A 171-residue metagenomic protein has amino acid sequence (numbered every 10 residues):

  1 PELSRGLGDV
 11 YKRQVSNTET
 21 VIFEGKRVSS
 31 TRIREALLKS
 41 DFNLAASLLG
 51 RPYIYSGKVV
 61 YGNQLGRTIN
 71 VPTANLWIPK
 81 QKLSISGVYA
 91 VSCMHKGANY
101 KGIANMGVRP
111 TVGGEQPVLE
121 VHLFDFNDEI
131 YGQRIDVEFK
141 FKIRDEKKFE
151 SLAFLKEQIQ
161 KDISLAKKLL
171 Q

Functional and structural regions predicted by a protein language model:
P1-Y11: Single conserved hydrophobic/aromatic residue that forms the stacking wall/gate of nucleotide- or nucleobase-binding
D9, Q14, E35-K39, N43 (+3 more regions): Replace "anionic and nucleotidyl ligands
R13, R51, V91: Short glycine/serine/threonine/alanine-rich loop segments
S16-T18: General small-molecule cofactor/ligand-binding pocket signal
V21-I22, K26-N70: Anionic-ligand-binding alpha/beta catalytic cores of soluble enzymes and soluble regulatory domains that recognize
Y61-Q171: Phosphate/ribose-recognition catalytic cores of enzymes acting on nucleotide-derived substrates
